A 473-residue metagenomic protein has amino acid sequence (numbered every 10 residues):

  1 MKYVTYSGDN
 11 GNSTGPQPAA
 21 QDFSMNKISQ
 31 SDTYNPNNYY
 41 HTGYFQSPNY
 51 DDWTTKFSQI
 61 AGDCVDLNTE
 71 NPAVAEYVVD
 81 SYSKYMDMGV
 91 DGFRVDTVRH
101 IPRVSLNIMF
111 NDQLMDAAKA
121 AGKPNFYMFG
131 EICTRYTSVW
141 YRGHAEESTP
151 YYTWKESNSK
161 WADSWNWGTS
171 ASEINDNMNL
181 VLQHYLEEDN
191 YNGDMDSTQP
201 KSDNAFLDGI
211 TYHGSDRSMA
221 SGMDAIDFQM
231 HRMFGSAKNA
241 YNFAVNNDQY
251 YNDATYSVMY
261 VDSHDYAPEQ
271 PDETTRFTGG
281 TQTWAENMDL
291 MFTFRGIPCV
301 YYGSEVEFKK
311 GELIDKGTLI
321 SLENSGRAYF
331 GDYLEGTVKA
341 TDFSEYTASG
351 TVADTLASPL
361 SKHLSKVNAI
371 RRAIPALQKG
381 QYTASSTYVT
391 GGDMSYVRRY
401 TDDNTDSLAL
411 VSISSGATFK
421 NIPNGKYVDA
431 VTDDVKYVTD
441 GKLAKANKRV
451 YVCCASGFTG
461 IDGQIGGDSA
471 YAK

Functional and structural regions predicted by a protein language model:
M1-F23, A73, G122-N125, G279-Q282 (+1 more regions): Aromatic- and glycine-enriched glycan-recognition loops and surfaces that form the carbohydrate-binding subsites
M1-I60, R232-F243: Core domains of carbohydrate- and sulfate-ester-processing enzymes
D32, T42-M88, V98: Active-site-adjacent "subsite" loops/lids of carbohydrate-active enzymes
L67, M259-D262: Short glycine- and hydrophobic/aromatic-rich loop-to-beta-strand nucleating segment in the catalytic cores
D80-M86, D91-D253, S257, T274-T281 (+6 more regions): Active-site-proximal helices and loops of the catalytic beta/alpha 8
V261-E269: Active-site neighborhood of divalent metal-dependent phosphoester/pyrophosphate hydrolases
P268, R295-P298, R371-Q378: Alpha-helix capping/termination and helix-coil
F292-S304: C-terminal substrate/ligand-recognition segments
